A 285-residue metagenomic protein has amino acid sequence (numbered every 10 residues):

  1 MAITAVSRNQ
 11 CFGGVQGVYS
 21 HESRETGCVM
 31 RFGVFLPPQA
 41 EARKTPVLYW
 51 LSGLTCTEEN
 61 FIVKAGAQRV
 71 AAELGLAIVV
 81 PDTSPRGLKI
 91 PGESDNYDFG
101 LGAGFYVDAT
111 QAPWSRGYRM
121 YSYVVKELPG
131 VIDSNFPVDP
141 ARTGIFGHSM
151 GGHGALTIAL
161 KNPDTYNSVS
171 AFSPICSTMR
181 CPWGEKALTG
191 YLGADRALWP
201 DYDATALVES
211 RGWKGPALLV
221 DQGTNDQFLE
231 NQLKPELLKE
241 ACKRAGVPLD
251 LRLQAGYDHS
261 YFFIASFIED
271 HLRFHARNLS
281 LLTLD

Functional and structural regions predicted by a protein language model:
M1-D285: Non-catalytic cap/lid and distal C-terminal segments of serine-dependent acyl enzymes
